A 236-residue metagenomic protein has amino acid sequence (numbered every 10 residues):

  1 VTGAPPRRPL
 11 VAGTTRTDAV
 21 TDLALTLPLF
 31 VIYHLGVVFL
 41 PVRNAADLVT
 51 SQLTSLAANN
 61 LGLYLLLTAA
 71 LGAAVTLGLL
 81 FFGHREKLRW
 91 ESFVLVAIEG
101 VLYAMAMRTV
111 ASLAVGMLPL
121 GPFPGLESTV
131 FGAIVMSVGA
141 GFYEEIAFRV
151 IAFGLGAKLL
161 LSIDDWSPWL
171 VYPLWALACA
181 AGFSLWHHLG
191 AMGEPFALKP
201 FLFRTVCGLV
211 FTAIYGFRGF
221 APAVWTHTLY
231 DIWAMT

Functional and structural regions predicted by a protein language model:
P9-L27, K87-V101: Alpha-helical transmembrane segments and their helix-start/interface "positive-inside/aromatic belt" motifs in integral
A19-L35, E99-Y103, W175-G182: Alpha-helical transmembrane segments
D22-D47, R108-S112: Alpha-helical transmembrane segments of multi-pass membrane proteins
V38-V42, F82-G83, S112-L118, W186-M192: Juxtamembrane "helix-exit" motif on the non-cytosolic side of transmembrane helices
F39-A58, L66-V96: Membrane-helix interface linkers and caps
Q52-T54, F81-G141, A157-W166: Juxtamembrane helix-loop-helix connectors linking adjacent transmembrane helices in multi-pass membrane enzymes
A58-G72, V135-F148: Hydrophobic alpha-helical transmembrane segments
V130-T236: Transmembrane helix-loop-helix hairpins at the membrane interface of multi-pass integral membrane proteins
